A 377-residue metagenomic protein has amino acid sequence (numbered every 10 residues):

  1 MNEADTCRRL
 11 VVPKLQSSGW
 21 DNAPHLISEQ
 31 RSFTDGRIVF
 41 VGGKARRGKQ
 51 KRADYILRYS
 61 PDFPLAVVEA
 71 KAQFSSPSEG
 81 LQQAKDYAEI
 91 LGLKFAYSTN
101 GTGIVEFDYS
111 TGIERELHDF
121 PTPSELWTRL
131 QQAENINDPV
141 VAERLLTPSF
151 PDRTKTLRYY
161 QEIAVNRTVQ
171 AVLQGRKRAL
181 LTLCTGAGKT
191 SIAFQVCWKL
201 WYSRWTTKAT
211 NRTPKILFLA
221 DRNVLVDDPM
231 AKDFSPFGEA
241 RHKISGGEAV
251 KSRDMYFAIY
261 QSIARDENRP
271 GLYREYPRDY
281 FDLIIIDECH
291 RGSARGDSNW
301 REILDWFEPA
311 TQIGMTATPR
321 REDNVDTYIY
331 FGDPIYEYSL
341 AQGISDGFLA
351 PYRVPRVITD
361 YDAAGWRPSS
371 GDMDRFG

Functional and structural regions predicted by a protein language model:
M1-K215, A220, V224-E239, K251-M255 (+3 more regions): ATP-dependent helicase/translocase motor core
E79, F107-D108, E267-R269, R295-G296 (+1 more regions): Short glycine-/acidic-enriched loop or helix-start segments at secondary-structure transitions that form or flank
L219-A220, A258, I286, M315: Short hydrophobic segments within beta-strands
L225, S262, H290-R291, R320-R321: Residues immediately C-terminal
E239-A240, G347: Conserved AMP-binding/adenylation subdomain of ANL enzymes
H242-V250: Short acidic low-complexity segments
R274-I313: SF2 helicase catalytic motif II
V325-G377: Interdomain helical connector at the RecA1-RecA2 junction of SF1/SF2 helicase-like NTPases
